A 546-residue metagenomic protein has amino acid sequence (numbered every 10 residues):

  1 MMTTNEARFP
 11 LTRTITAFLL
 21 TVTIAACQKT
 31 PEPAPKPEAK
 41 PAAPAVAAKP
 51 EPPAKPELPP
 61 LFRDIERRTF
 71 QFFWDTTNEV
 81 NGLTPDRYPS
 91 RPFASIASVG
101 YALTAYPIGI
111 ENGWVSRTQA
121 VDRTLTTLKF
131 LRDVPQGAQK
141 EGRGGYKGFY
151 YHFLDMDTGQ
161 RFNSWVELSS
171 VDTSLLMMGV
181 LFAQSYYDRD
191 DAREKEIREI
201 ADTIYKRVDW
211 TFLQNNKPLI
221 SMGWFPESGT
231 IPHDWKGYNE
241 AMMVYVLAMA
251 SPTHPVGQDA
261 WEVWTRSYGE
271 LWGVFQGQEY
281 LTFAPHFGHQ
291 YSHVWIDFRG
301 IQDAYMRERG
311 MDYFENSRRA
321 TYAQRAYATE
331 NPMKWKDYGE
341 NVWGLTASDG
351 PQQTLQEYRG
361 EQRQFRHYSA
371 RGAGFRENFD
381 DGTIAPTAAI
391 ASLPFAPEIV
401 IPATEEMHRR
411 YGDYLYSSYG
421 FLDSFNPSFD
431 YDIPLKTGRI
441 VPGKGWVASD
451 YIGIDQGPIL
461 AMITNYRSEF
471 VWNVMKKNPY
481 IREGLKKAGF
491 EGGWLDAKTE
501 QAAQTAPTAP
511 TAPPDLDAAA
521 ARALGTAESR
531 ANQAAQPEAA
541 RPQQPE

Functional and structural regions predicted by a protein language model:
M2-T16: Bacterial N-terminal signal peptides that target proteins for export
T23-A26: C-terminal motif of bacterial Sec signal peptides marking the signal peptidase cleavage site
Q28-T30: Bacterial signal peptide processing site
A34, E38-E51: N-terminal pre-domain segments of enzymes
V46, P50-E546: Ser/Thr/Asn(+Pro)-rich, low-complexity disordered segments
